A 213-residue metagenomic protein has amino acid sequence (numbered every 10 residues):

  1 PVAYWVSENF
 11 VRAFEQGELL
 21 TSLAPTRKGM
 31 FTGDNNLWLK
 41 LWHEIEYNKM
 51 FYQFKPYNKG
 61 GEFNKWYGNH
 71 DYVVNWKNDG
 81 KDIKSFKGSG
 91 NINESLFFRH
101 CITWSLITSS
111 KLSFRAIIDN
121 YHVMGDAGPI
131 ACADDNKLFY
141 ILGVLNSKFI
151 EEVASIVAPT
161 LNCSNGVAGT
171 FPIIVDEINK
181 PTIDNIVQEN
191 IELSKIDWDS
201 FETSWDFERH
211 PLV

Functional and structural regions predicted by a protein language model:
A3-E192, I196-D199, T203-P211: Polybasic, glycine- and aromatic-enriched phosphate-binding surface used to engage nucleic acids
